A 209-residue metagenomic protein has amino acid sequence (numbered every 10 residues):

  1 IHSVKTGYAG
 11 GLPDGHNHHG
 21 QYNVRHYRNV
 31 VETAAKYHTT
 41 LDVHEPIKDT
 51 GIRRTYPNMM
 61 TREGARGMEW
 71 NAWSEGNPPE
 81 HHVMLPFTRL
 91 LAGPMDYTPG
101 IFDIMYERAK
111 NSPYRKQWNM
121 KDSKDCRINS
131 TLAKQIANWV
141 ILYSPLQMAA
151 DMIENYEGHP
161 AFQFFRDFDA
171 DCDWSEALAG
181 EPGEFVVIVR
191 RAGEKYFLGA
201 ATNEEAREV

Functional and structural regions predicted by a protein language model:
I1-D122: Aromatic- and carboxylate-enriched substrate-binding clefts and catalytic-loop regions of carbohydrate-active enzymes
G11-G15, K48-R53, I104-Y106, M148-A150 (+3 more regions): Flexible loop/turn segments at secondary-structure boundaries
K36, L142-Y143, A192-E194: Short, well-ordered loop/turn elements at secondary-structure boundaries
L41, I141, L198: Conserved, mostly hydrophobic/aromatic
K124-Q135: Structural motif
A133-E181: Catalytic cores of secreted or luminal carbohydrate-active enzymes
P182-V209: Carbohydrate-binding surface patches
